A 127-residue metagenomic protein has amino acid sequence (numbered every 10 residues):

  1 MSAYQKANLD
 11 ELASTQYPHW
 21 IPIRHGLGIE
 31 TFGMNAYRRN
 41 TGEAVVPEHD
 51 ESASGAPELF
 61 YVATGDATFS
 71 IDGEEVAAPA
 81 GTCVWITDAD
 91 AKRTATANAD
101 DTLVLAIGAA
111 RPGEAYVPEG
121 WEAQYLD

Functional and structural regions predicted by a protein language model:
M1-P18: N-terminal leader/capping segments at the start of a protein or of a new domain
T15-E51, A56: A short glycine-rich, His/Asp/Glu-containing loop-to-beta-strand
G28-E30, R39-E43, T64-T68, D90 (+1 more regions): Short, charged/polar surface micro-motifs in flexible loops or helix N-caps
E51-F69: Short, conserved beta-strand element in jelly-roll/cupin
D72-D90: Short acidic-glycine-tyrosine-enriched beta hairpin
D88-Y116: Ligand-binding loop in jelly-roll beta-barrel domains
E119-D127: Glycine- and charge-enriched low-complexity intrinsically disordered segments
